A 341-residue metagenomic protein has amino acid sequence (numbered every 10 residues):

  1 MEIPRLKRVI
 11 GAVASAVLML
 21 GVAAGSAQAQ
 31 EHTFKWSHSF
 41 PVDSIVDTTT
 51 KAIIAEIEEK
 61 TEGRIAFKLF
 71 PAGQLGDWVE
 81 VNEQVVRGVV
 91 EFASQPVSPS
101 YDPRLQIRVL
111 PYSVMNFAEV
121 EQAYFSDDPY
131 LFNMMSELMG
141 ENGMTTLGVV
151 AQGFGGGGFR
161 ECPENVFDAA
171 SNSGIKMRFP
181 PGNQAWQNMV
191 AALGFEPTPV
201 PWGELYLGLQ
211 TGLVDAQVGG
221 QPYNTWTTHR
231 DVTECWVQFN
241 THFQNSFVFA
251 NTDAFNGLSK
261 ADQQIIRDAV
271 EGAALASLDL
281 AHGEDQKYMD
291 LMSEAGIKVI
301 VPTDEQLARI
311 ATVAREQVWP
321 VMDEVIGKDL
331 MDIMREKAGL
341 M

Functional and structural regions predicted by a protein language model:
M1, A29-Q30: Absolute protein N-terminus
E2-A14: Bacterial N-terminal signal peptides that target proteins for export
A12-V22: Bacterial N-terminal signal peptides
S15, Q30-Q122, E137-G140, T145-M341: N-terminal secretory/targeting leader peptides
V22-A29: Sec/Tat signal peptide C-region and signal peptidase I cleavage site
